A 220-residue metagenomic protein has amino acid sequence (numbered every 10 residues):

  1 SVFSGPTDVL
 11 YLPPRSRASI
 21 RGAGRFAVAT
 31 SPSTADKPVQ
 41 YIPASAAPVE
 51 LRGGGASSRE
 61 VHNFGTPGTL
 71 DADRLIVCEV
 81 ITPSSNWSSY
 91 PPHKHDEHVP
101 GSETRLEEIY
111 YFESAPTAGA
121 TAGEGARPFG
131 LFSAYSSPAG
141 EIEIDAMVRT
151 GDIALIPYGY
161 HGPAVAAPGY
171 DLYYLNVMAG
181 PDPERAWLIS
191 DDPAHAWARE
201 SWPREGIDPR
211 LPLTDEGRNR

Functional and structural regions predicted by a protein language model:
F3-G22, S31, M147-P168: Conserved metal-binding segment of the jelly-roll/cupin
T7-L10, S16-A18, G24-F26, R74-V80 (+1 more regions): Generic beta-strand structural signal
S19-G22, T69-A72, P116-T121: Secondary-structure boundary elements
S19-I20, A35-P38, S88-S89: Short, well-ordered, mixed-charge alpha-helical segments that flank or form enzyme active sites
G24-T66, P168, L175-R220: Double-stranded beta-helix
R59-I109: A short glycine-rich, His/Asp/Glu-containing loop-to-beta-strand
E79-P83, G101-A139, M147, L155 (+2 more regions): Short, conserved beta-strand element in jelly-roll/cupin
E141-L155, Y160-D191: Catalytic core of Fe(II)/2-oxoglutarate
